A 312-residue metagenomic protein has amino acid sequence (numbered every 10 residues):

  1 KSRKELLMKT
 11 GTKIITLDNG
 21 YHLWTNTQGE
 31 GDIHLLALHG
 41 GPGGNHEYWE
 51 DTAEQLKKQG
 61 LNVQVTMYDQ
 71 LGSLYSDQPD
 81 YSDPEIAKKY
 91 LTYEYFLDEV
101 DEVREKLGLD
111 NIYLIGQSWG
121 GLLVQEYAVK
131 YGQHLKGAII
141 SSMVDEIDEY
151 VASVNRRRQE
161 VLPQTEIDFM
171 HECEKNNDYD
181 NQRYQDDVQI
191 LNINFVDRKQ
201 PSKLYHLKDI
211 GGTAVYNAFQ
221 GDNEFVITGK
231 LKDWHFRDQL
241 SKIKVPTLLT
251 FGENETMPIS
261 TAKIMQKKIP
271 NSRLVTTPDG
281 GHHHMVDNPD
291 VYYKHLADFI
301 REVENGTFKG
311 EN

Functional and structural regions predicted by a protein language model:
L6-H22: N-terminal cap/lid segment of alpha/beta-hydrolase-fold proteins
Y21-D83: Conserved HGGG/HGGXW glycine-rich cap/lid loop of the alpha/beta-hydrolase fold
P42-G43, Q70-L74, G120, D145 (+1 more regions): Alpha/beta-hydrolase active-site loop signature
M67-W119: Active-site loop/oxyanion-hole signature of alpha/beta-hydrolase fold enzymes
D110-S153: Conserved hydrolase catalytic core segment
R158-V161, D168-V245: Alpha/beta-hydrolase
R237-G280: Conserved loop-alpha-helix segment in the C-terminal half of the alpha/beta-hydrolase fold that carries the catalytic
S272-N312: Catalytic active-site module of serine/aspartate enzymes centered on a nucleophile-bearing elbow/loop
